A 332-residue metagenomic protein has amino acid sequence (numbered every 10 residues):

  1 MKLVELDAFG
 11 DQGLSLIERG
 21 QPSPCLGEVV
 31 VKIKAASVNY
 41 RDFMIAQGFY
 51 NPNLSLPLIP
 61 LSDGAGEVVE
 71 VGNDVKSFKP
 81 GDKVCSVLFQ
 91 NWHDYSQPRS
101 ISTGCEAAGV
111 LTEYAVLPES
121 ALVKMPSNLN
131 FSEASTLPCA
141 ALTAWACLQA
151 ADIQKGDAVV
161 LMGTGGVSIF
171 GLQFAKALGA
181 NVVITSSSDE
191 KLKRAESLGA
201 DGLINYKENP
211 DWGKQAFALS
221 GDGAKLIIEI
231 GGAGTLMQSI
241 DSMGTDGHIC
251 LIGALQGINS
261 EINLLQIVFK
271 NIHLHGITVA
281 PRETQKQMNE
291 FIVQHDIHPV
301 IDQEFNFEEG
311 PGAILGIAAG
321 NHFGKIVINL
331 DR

Functional and structural regions predicted by a protein language model:
M1, A233, M237, R282-R332: C-terminal hydrophobic helical "lid"/dimerization subdomain of Rossmann-like NAD(P)H-dependent oxidoreductases
Q21-A36, F49-Q90, A108, P126-L129: Glycine-rich beta-strand-centered segment in the early N-terminal region that forms part of a ligand/cofactor-binding
L88-M162, S197: NAD(P)H dinucleotide-binding glycine-rich loop of Rossmann-like/cofactor-binding domains, especially the beta1-alpha1
T143, V167, T235: Hydrophobic/small residue at the entry helix of a nucleotide-binding pocket
A158-L161, K176-T235: Adenosine-nucleotide cofactor-binding segment
M243-G244: Helix-to-beta-strand junctions that scaffold the AdoMet/dcAdoMet cofactor pocket in Class I SAM-dependent enzymes
G247-I252, E261-Q303: Rossmann-fold dehydrogenase core element
